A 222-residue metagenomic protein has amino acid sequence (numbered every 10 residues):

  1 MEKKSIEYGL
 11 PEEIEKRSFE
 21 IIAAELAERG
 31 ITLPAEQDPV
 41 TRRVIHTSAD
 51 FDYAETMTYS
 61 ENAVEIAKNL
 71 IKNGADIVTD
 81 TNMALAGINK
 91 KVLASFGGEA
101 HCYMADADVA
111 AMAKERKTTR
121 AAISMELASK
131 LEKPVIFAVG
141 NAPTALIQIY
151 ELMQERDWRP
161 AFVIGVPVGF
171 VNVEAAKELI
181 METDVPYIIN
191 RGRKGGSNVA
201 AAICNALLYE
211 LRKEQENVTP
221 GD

Functional and structural regions predicted by a protein language model:
M1-D76: Electropositive, gly/pro-rich neighborhoods at or near active sites that engage anionic ligands
P11-F19, L33-Q37, T41, S60 (+10 more regions): Generic structural signal for well-ordered, non-membrane alpha-helical segments in soluble metabolic enzymes
R17-E25, R43, I66-L70, G87 (+6 more regions): Alpha-helical scaffold segments in soluble metabolic enzymes
I21-T32, T47-F51, L70-G74, K91 (+6 more regions): Change "in soluble alpha/beta enzymes" to "in soluble alpha/beta proteins
D80, I164-G165, I203: Buried hydrophobic positions in well-ordered alpha/beta secondary-structure cores of metabolic enzymes
T81-E155, P160-A161, G169: Conserved mixed alpha/beta catalytic, RNA-binding, or beta-rich assembly cores of soluble enzyme, regulatory
I164-V166, I189-N190: Thr-Gly-centered strand-to-loop micro-motif
V171-D222: C-terminal functional extensions of proteins
